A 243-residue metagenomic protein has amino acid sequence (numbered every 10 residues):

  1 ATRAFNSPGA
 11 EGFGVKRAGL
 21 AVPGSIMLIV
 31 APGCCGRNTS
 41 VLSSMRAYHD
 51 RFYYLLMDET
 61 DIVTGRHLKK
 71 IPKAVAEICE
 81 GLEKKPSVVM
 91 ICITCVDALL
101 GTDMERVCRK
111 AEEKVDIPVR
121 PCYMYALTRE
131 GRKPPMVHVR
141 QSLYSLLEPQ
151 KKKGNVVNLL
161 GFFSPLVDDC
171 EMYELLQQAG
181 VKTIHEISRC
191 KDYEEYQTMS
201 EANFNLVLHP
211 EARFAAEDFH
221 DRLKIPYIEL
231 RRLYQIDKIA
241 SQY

Functional and structural regions predicted by a protein language model:
A1-Y243: An N-terminal assembly and electron-transfer interface module characteristic of large anaerobic redox and radical
